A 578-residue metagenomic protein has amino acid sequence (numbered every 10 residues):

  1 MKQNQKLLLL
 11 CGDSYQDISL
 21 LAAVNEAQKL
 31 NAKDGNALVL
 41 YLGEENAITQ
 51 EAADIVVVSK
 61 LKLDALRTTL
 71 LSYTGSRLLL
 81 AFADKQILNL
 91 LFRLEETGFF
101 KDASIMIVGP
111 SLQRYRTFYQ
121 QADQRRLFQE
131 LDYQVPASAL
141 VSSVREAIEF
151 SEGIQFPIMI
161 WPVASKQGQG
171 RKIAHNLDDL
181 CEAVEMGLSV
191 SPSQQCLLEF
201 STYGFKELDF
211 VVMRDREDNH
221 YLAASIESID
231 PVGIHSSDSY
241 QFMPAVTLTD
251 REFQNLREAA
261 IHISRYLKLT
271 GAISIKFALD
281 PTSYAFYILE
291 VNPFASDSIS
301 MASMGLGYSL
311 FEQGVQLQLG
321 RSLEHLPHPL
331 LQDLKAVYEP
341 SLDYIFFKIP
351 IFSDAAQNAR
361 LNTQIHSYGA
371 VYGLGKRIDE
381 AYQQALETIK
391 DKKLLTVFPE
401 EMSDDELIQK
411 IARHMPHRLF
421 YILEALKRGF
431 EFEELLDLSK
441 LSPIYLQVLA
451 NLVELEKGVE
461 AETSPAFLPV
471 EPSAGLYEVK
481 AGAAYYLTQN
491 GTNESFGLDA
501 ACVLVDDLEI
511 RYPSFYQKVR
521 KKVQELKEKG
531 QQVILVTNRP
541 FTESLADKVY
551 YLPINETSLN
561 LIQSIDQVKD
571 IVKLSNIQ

Functional and structural regions predicted by a protein language model:
K2-A65, T69-T74, T97, L131-D132 (+8 more regions): ATP-dependent carboxylate activation and anion-phosphoryl transfer catalytic cores that bind Mg-ATP to form
N4-Q5, S104, P110, S193 (+1 more regions): Phosphate-coordination loops involved in phosphoryl transfer and adenosine-cofactor binding
Q5, Q16-D17, V24-K29, L38-L40 (+3 more regions): Non-catalytic terminal/interface segments that mediate subunit docking, oligomerization, and allosteric communication
G35, D102-I105, E528-Q531: A short helix->loop->beta-strand "cap" motif at the edges of active sites that frequently abuts
I48-I55, M106-G170: A conserved helix-loop-beta module that forms one wall/lid of the active-site cleft in ATP-utilizing catalytic domains
L63-V135: Conserved N-proximal alpha/beta basic substrate-recognition cap immediately N-terminal to, or forming the N-lobe
V453-E460, V523, K527: Long, charge-rich, low-complexity intrinsically disordered regions
F515, K522, G530-Q531, T537-R539 (+1 more regions): C-terminal interaction appendages of subunits in large macromolecular complexes
